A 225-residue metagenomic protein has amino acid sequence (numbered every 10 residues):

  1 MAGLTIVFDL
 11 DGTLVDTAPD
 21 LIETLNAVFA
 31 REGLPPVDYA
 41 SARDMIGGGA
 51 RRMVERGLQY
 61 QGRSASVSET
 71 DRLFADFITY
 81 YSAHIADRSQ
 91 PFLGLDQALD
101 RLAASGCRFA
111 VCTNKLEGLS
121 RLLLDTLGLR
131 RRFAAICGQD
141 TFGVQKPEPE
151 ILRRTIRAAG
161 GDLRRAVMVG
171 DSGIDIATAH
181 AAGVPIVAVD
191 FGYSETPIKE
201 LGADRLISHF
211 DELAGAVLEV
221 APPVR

Functional and structural regions predicted by a protein language model:
M1-D44, A50-R51: Active-site neighborhood of HAD-like aspartate-dependent phosphohydrolases
M1-L4, A103, E117, R121-R225: Asp-based, Mg2+/Mn2+-dependent phosphohydrolase catalytic module
A2, S82-V111, E117-R121, P149: Short, acidic loop-to-helix structural element flanking the phosphoryl-transfer center in phosphate-processing enzymes
V7-D9, C112, V169: Generic enzyme active-site microenvironment
I22, N26, Y39, G47 (+5 more regions): An amphipathic alpha-helix signature
V28-F29, G49-A65, L123, T155-I156: Helix-loop "lid/cap" segments that line or gate small-molecule binding pockets
Q59-D96: Metal-dependent phosphoesterase signature
